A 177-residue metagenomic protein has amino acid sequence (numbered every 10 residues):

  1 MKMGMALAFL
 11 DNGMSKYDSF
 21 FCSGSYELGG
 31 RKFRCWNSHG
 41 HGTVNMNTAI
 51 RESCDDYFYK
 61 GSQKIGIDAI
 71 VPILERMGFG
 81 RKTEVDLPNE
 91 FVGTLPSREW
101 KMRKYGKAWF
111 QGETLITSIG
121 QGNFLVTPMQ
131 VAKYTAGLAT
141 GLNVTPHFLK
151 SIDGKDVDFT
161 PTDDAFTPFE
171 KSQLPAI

Functional and structural regions predicted by a protein language model:
M1: Gly/Ser-rich catalytic serine loop of serine hydrolases
G4-I177: Beta-lactam-recognizing serine transpeptidase/beta-lactamase-like catalytic domain environment
